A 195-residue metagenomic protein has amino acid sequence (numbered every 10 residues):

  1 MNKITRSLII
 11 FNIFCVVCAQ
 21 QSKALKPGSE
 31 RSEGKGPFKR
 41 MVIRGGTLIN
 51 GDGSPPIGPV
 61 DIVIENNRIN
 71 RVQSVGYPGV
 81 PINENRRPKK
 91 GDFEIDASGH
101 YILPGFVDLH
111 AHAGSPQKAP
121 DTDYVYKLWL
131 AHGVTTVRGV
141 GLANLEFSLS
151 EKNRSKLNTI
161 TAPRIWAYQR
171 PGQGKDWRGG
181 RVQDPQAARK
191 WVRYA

Functional and structural regions predicted by a protein language model:
M1-I9: Bacterial N-terminal signal peptides that target proteins for export
L8-V16: Bacterial N-terminal signal peptides
A19-Q20, A24: Boundary at the C-terminal end of the N-terminal hydrophobic targeting segment
L25-G28, E33-K39, L48, D52-L103: Histidine-rich, glycine-flanked metal-binding segment
P37, A97, Y101-I102, F106-L109 (+1 more regions): Divalent-metal coordination cores built from histidine and acidic residues
A113-G114: Short active-site segment of divalent metal-dependent hydrolases/proteases that encodes the spacing between
K118: Short coil/turn segments
